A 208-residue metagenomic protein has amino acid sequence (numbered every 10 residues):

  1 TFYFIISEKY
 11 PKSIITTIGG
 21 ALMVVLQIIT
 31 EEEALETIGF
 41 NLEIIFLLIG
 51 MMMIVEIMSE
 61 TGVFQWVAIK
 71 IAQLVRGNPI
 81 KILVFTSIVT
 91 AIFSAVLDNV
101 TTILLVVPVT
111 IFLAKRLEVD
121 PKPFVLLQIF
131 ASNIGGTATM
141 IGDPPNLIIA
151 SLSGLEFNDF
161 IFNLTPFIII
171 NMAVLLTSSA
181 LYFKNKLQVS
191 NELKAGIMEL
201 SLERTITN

Functional and structural regions predicted by a protein language model:
T1-I29, N41-M53, L105, N208: Hydrophobic mid-bilayer segments of alpha-helices in multi-pass membrane transport proteins, especially secondary
T1-Y10, V89-D98, I129-I141: Transmembrane alpha-helix interface/packing and boundary motifs in multi-pass membrane proteins, characterized by
Y3, I18-A21, V25, I49 (+4 more regions): Generic alpha-helical transmembrane segments of integral inner-membrane proteins, especially permease/transport modules
K9-Y10, E33-I44, F157-F167: Interfacial loop-to-helix junctions that mark the boundaries of transmembrane helices in multi-pass membrane
S13-I18, I45-F46, I80-I88, T102 (+4 more regions): Hydrophobic alpha-helical transmembrane segments
E31, L35-L117: Membrane-embedded alpha-helical segments and adjacent helix-loop junctions characteristic of multi-pass solute
Q65, T101-F112, V125, T139-S153: Re-entrant/interfacial helical elements at transmembrane boundaries that shape and gate the permeation pathway
R116-K122, L126, A138-T139, N158-T207: Juxtamembrane and boundary regions of transmembrane helices in multi-pass small-molecule transporters and channels
